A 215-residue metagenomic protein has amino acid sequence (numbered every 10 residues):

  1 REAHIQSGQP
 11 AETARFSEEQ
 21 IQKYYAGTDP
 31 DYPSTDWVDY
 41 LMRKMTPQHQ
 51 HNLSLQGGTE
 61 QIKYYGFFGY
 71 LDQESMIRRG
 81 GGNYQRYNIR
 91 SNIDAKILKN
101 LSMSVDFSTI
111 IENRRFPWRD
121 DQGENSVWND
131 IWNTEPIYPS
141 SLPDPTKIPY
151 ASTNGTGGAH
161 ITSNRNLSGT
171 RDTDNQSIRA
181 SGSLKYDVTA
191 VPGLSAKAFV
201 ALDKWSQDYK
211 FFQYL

Functional and structural regions predicted by a protein language model:
R1-E19, I110-N154, S206-L215: A surface-exposed, glycine/aromatic-enriched loop/edge motif typical of exported proteins
R1-G80: Residues embedded in well-ordered regular secondary structure
R1-I21, N88-I111, A151-S181: Short N-terminal secondary-structure initiator segments
D36-V38, Y87, F212: Tryptophan-centered motif/residue detector
V38-Y40, E74-R79, R90-N92, R165-T170 (+1 more regions): Extracellular loop and loop/strand-boundary signature of outer-membrane beta-barrel proteins
R43-I62, G69, G157-F212: Outer-membrane beta-barrel transmembrane strands
N52, K63-F67, K96, N100-D106 (+2 more regions): Membrane-spanning beta-strand positions in outer-membrane beta-barrel proteins
F68-Y70, S75-M76, G81-G82, I89-R90 (+6 more regions): Outer-membrane beta-barrel domain signature
